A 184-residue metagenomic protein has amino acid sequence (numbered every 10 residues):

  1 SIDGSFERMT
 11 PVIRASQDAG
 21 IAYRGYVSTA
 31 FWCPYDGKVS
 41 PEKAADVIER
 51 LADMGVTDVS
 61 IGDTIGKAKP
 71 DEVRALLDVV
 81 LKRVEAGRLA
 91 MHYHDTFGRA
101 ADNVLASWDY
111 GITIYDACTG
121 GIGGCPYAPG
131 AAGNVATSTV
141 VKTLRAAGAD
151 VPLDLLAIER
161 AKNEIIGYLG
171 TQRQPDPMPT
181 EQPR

Functional and structural regions predicted by a protein language model:
S1-R184: Catalytic cores and adjacent flexible loops of soluble metabolic enzymes that perform enolate/carbanion chemistry on
